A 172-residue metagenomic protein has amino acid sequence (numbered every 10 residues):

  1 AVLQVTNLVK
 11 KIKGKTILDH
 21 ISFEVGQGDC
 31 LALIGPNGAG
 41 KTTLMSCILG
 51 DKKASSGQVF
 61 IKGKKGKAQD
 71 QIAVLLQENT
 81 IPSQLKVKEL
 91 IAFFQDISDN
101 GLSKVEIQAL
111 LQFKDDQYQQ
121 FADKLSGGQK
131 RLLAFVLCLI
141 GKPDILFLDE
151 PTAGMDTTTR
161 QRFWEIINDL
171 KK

Functional and structural regions predicted by a protein language model:
I34-P36: The feature captures the beta-strand-to-loop junction immediately N-terminal to the Walker
L49: Helix-to-loop junction immediately C-terminal to a conserved catalytic motif
S56-D70: Conserved ABC transporter NBD signature motif
F121-L125: Conserved ABC ATPase signature
F135: Hydrophobic anchor residue at the start of the ABC signature
L146-E150: Catalytic Walker B motif of ABC-type/P-loop ATPase nucleotide-binding domains
